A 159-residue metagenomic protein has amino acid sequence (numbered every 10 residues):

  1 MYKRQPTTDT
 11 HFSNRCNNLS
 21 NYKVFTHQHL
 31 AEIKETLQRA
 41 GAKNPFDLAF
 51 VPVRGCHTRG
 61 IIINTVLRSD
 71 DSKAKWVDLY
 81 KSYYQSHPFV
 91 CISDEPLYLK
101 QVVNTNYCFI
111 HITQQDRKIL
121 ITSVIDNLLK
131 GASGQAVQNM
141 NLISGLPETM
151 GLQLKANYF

Functional and structural regions predicted by a protein language model:
M1: Active-site loops and adjacent core secondary-structure elements that bind or stabilize anionic groups
R4-T122: C-terminal substrate-binding/catalytic lobe of Rossmann-fold NAD(P)-dependent oxidoreductases
S82, K100-F159: C-terminal helical cap and adjacent loop that interface with cofactors, partners, or active-site loops
